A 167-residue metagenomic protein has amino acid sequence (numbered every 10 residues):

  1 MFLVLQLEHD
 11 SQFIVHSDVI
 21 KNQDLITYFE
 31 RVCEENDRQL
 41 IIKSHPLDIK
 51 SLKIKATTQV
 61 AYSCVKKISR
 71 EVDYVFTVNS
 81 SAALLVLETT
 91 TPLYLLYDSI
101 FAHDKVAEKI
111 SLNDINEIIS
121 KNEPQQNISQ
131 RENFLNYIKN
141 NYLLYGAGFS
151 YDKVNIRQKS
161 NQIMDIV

Functional and structural regions predicted by a protein language model:
M1-D10, S44-H45, D98: Short loop/turn segments at strand-loop or loop-helix junctions that form parts of catalytic or ligand-binding pockets
F2, Q39-I41, Y94: A structural signal for isolated positions on well-ordered beta-strands in alpha/beta enzyme cores
E8-D18: Surface-exposed cleft-lining segments at the edges of enzyme active sites
S11, K50, L85: Glycine/Thr-rich phosphate-binding loops of Rossmann-like dinucleotide-binding domains
S17-D24, S63-C64: Alpha-helix N-cap and loop-to-helix initiation/capping positions
I26-A61: Catalytic donor nucleotide-activated moiety binding site of glycosyltransferases and closely related
C64-K109: A donor-sugar binding/catalytic signature common to diverse glycosyltransferases and related nucleotide-sugar
K105-V167: Leloir-type glycosyltransferase catalytic cores
